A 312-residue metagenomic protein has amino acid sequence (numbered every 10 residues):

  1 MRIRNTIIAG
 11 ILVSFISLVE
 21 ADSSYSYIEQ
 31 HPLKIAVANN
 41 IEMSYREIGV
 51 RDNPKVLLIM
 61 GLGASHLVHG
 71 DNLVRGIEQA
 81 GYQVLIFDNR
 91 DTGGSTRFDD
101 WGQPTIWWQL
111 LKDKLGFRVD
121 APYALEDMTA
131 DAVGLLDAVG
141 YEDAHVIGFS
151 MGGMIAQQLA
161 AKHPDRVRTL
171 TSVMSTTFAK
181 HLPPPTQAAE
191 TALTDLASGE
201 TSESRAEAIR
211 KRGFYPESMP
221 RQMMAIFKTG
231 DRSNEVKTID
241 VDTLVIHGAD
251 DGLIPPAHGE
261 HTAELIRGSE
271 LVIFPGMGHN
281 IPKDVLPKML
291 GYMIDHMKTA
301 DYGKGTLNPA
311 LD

Functional and structural regions predicted by a protein language model:
I41-L110: Conserved HGGG/HGGXW glycine-rich cap/lid loop of the alpha/beta-hydrolase fold
K114-A144: Conserved acidic catalytic loop of the alpha/beta-hydrolase fold
M154-A161, T169-L196: Flexible "cap/lid" loop of the alpha/beta hydrolase fold
S218-E235, V241: Active-site nucleophile elbow and catalytic-triad environment of alpha/beta-hydrolase enzymes
I239, V245-H247: Short beta-strand/loop motif that positions the catalytic acidic residue of the alpha/beta-hydrolase fold
V241, P255-T262: Short alpha-helix in the alpha/beta-hydrolase fold that links the catalytic acid
D250-I254, H279: Acidic catalytic loop of the alpha/beta-hydrolase fold
S269-D312: Catalytic active-site module of serine/aspartate enzymes centered on a nucleophile-bearing elbow/loop
